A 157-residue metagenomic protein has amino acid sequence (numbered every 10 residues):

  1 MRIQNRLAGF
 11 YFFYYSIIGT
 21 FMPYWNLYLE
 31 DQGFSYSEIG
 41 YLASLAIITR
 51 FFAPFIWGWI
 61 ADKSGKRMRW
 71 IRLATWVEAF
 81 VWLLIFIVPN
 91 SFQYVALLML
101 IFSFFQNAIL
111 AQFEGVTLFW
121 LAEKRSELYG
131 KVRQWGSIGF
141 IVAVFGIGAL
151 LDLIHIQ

Functional and structural regions predicted by a protein language model:
M1-F51: Helix-loop boundary and gating motifs at the non-cytosolic
F12, V81-A111, V116: Hydrophobic core of transmembrane alpha-helices in multi-pass small-molecule transporters, especially MFS/SLC-type
N26, W57, V142-L151: Small-residue (Gly/Pro/Ala) motifs that create kinks and tight helix-helix packing interfaces
I47-F55, F140-I141, F145: Residue-level signature of mid-helix packing/kink "hotspots" within the transmembrane helices of 12-pass Major
F52-K66, L151-D152: Helix-to-loop junctions at the C-terminal end of transmembrane segments in multipass secondary transporters
R69-L84: Structural signature of the two symmetry-related core transmembrane helices
S91, A149-Q157: A membrane-interface helix-boundary motif in multi-pass transporters
T117-L128: Paired intracellular helix-loop junctions of major facilitator superfamily
